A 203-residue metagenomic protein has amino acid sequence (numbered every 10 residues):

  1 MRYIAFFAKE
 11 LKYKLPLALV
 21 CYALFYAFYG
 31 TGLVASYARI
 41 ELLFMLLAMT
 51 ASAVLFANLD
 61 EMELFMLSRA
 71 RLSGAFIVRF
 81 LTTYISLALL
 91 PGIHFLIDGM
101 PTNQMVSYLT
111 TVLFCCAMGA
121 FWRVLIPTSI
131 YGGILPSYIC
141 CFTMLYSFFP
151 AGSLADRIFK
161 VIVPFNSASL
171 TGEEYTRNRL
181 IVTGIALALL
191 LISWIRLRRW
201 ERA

Functional and structural regions predicted by a protein language model:
M1-L59, L113, V124, S147-P150 (+1 more regions): Hydrophobic alpha-helical transmembrane segments
A18-L24, S129-L145: Central hydrophobic cores of alpha-helical transmembrane segments in multi-pass integral membrane proteins
Y26-A35, G92-P101, N166: Juxtamembrane "helix-exit" motif on the non-cytosolic side of transmembrane helices
A51-I85: Helix-loop-helix units of permease transmembrane domains in multi-pass membrane transporters, especially ABC
S73-N103: Hydrophobic alpha-helical transmembrane segments that constitute the membrane-spanning cores of multi-pass membrane
Q104-Y131, A188: Hydrophobic alpha-helical transmembrane segments of polytopic membrane proteins
P136-K160: Juxtamembrane non-transmembrane "cap" segments at the membrane-aqueous interface of multi-pass membrane proteins
A155-Y175: Short, membrane-exposed interhelical loops at transmembrane-helix boundaries
